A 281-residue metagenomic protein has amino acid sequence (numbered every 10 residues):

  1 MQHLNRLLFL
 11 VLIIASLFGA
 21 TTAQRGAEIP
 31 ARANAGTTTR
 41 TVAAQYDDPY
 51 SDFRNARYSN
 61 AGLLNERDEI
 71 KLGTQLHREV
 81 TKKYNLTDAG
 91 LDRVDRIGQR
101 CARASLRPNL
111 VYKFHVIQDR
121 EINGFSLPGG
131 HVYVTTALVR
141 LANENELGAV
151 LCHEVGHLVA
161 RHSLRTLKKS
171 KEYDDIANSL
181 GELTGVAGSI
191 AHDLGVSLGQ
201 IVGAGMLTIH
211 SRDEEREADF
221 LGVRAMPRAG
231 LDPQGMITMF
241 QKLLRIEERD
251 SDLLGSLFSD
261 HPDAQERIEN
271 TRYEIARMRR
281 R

Functional and structural regions predicted by a protein language model:
M1-F9: Bacterial N-terminal signal peptides that target proteins for export
N5, L17-R281: A Zn2+-metalloprotease active-site environment signal
F9-L17: Bacterial N-terminal signal peptides
